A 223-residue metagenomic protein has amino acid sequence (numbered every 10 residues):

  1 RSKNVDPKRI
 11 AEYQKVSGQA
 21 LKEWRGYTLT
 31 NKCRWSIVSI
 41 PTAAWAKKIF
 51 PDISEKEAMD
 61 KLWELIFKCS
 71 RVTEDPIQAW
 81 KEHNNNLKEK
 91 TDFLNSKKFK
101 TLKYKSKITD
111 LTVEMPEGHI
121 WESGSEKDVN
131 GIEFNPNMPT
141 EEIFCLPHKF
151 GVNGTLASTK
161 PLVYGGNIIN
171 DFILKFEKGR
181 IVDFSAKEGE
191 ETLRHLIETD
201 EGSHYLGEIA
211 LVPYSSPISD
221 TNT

Functional and structural regions predicted by a protein language model:
R1, T42, T109, G118-I120 (+4 more regions): Short, glycine-/Ser/Thr-/acidic-enriched flexible segments
R1-N153: Active-site bordering "gate/hinge" segments that shape substrate access to catalytic or cofactor-binding pockets
K3-V5, A46-P51, G124-E126, N167-N170 (+3 more regions): A short secondary-structure junction signal
N95-K97, G165-N167, G202: Short solvent-exposed loop/turn micro-motifs enriched in small/polar/acidic residues
C145-H195: Long, well-ordered mid-to-C-terminal structural blocks that present hydrophobic/aromatic surfaces
D183-T223: Dual-mode signal for accessory low-complexity, basic/Gly-rich regions
